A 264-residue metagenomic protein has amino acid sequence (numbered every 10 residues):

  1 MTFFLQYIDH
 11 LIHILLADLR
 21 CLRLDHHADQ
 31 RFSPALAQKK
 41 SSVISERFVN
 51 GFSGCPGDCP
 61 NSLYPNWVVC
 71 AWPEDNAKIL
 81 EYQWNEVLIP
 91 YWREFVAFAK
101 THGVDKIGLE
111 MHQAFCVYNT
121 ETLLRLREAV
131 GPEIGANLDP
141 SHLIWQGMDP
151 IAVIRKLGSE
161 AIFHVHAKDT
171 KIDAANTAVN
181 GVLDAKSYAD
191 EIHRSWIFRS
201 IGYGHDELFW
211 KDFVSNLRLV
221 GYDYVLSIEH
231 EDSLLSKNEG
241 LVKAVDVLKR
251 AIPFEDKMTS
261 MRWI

Functional and structural regions predicted by a protein language model:
M1, R20, P56-P60: Glycine-rich, proline-tolerant flexible connector loops at the mouths of alpha/beta enzymes
T2-I8, L16-L24: Hydrophobic helix segments
L11-H13, D246: Detector for intrinsically disordered, low-structure N-terminal pre-sequences
R31-G135: Active-site acidic/histidine proton-transfer and metal-coordination neighborhood in alpha/beta enzyme cores
S45, V69, I89, R93-A97 (+2 more regions): Histidine-acidic metal/acid-base catalytic patches
